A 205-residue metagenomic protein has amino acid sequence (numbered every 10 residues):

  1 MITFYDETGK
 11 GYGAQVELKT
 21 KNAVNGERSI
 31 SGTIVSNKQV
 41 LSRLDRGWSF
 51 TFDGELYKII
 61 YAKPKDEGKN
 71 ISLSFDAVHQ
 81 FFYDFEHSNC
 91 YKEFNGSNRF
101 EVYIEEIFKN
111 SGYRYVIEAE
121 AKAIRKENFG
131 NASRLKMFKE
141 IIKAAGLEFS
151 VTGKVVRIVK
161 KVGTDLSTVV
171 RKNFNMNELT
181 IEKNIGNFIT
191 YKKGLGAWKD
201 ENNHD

Functional and structural regions predicted by a protein language model:
M1-R43, Q80-F82: Juxtamembrane "anchor/assembly" segments of surface/extracellular structural proteins
R28, E55, I71-L73, K154 (+1 more regions): Envelope-exposed proteins and targeting segments
G32, A77, C90-Y115, N128-G153 (+3 more regions): Amphipathic, non-transmembrane alpha-helical segments in extracytoplasmic/periplasmic proteins
V35-Y115: Surface-exposed cap/loop segments at beta↔alpha junctions
Q80-S88, G163-K172: Short, charged/polar, Gly/Pro-enriched secondary-structure boundary elements
A119-E127: Surface-exposed aromatic
K154-G163: Acidic/histidine-enriched alpha-helical segments
L166-D205: Acidic, small/polar-enriched beta strand-loop surface segments
